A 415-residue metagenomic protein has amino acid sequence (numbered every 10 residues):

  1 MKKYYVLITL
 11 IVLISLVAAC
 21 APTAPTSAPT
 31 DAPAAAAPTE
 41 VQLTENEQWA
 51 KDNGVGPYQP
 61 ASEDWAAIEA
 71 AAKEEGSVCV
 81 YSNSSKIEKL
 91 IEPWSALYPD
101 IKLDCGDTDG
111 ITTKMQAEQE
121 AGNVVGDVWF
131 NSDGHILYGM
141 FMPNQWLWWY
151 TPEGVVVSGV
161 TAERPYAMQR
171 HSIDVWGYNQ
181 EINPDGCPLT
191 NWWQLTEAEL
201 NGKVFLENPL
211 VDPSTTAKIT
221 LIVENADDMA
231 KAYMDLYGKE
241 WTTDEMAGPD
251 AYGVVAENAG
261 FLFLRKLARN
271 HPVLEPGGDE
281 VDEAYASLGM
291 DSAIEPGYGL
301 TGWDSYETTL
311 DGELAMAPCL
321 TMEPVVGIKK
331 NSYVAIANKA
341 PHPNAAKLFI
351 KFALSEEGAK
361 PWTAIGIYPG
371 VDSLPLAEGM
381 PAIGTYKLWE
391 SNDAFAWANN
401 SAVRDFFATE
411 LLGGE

Functional and structural regions predicted by a protein language model:
M1-E75, E415: Short, low-complexity disordered leader/linker segments with a strong preference for bacterial N-terminal type II
P38-N46, S62-K73, N83-D100, D304-S305 (+1 more regions): Short, polar/charged alpha-helical segment
G54-Y58, A71, D372-E415: An extracytoplasmic/periplasmic, membrane-proximal ligand-sensing/linker region
C79-E92, D104-Q116, V124-E280: Extracytoplasmic ligand-binding site segments that recognize negatively charged/polar headgroups
P99-D100, Q119-F130, L200-K203, S287-Y298: Alpha-to-beta junction loops
H135-M140, A293-A315: A ligand-binding cleft/hinge motif common to bilobed small-molecule-binding domains
V156-V160, R170-D174, F263-L267, D311-N338: Periplasmic-binding protein-like
G327-D393: Mature extracytoplasmic/periplasmic domains
